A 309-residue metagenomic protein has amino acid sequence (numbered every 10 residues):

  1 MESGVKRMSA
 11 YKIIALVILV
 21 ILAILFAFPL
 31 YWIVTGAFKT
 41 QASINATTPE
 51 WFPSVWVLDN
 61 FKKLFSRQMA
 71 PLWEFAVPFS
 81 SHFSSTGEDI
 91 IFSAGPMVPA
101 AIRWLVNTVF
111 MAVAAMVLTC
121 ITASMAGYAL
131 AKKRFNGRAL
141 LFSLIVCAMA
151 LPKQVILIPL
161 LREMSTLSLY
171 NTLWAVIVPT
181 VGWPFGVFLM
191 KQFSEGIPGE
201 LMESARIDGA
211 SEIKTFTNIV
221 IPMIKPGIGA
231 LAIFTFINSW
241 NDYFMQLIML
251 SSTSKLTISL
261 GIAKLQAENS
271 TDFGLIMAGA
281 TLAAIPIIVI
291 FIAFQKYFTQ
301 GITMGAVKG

Functional and structural regions predicted by a protein language model:
M1-G4: Juxtamembrane low-complexity tails/linkers enriched in Ser/Thr-Pro and polybasic
K6-R7, Y11-G309: A structural signal for multi-pass alpha-helical bundles of membrane permease subunits that mediate small-molecule
